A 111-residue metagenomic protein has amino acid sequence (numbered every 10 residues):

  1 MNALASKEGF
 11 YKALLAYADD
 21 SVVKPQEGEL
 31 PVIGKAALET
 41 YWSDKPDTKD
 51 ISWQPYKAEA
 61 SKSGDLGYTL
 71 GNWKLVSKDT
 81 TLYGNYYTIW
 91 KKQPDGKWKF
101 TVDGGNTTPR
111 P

Functional and structural regions predicted by a protein language model:
M1-N2, L66-L70, I89-W90, W98: Short, structured motif recognition centered on aromatic/hydrophobic residues
A3-K7, A16, W42, V76-K78 (+1 more regions): Long compositionally biased, domain-poor regions of proteins
G9-K62: A solvent-exposed, acidic/Ser-Thr-rich amphipathic alpha-helical stretch
A18, G28, K62, N72-W73 (+2 more regions): A mature extracytoplasmic/lumenal domain signature
W42, P55-E59, N72-L75, N85-K92: Hydrophobic/aromatic beta-strand elements that line small-molecule binding cavities or substrate pockets in beta-rich
D47-K49, L75-T81: Short, cysteine-centered beta-strand-loop-beta hairpins and adjacent loop/turn segments enriched in charged/polar
Y83-T108: Short beta-strand edge/turn micro-motifs at domain boundaries
